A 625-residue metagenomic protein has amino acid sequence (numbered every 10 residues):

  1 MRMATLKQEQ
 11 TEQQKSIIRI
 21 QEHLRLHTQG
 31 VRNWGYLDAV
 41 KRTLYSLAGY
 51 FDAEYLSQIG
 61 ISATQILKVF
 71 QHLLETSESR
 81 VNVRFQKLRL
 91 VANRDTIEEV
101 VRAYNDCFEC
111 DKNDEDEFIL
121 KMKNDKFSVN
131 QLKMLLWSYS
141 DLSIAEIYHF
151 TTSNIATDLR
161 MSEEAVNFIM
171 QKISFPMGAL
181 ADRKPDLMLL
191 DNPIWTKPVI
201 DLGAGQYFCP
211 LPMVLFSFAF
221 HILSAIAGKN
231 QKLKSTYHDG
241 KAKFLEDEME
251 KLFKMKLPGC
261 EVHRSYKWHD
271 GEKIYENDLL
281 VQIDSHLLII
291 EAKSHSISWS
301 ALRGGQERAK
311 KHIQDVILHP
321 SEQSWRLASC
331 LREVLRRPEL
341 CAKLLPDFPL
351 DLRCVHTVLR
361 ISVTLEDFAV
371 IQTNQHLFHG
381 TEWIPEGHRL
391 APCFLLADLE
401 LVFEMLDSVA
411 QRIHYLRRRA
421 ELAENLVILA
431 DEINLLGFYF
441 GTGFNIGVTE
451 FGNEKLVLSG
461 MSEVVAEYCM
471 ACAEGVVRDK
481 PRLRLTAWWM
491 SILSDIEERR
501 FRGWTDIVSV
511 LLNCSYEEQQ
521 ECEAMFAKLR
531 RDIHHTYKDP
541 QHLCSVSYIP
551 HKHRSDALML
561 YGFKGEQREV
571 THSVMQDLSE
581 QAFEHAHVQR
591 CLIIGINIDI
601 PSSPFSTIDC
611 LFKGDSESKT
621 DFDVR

Functional and structural regions predicted by a protein language model:
M1-K243, D247-M255, C260, E333-R625: Acidic, metal-dependent phosphodiester-chemistry machinery of nucleic-acid enzymes
M249, Y275-L279, I290: Extended, hydrophobic alpha-helical segments in both membrane/secreted and soluble proteins
K256-K273: A short acidic/basic microdomain associated with nuclease active sites
S265-Y266, E276, L302-G304, C341-L344 (+1 more regions): Composition- and surface-driven signal marking solvent-exposed, interaction-prone regions in large proteins
K273-E276, C354: A short, glycine/Asx- and small/polar-enriched loop/turn that sits immediately N-terminal to a beta-strand
E276-N277, V281, A309-H312: Long amphipathic alpha-helical scaffold regions
V281-I289, S294-W299, Y548-L558: Active-site beta-strand-loop-beta-strand hairpin of nuclease catalytic cores that positions key catalytic residues
H295-V334, R568-S579: Mg2+/Mn2+-dependent nuclease catalytic core
